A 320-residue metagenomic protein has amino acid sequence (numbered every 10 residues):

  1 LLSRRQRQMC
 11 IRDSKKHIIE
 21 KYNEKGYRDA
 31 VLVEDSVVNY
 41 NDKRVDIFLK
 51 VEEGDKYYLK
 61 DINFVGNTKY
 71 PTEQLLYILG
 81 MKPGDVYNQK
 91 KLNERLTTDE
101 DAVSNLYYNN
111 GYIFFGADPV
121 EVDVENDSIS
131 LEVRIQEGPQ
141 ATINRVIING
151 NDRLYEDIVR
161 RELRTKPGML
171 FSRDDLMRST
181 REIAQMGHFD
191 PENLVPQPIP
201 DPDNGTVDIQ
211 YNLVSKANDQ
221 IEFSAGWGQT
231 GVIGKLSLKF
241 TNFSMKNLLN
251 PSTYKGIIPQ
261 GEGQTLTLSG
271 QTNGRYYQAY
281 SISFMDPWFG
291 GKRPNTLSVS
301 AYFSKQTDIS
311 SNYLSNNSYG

Functional and structural regions predicted by a protein language model:
L1-I11: Single conserved hydrophobic/aromatic residue that forms the stacking wall/gate of nucleotide- or nucleobase-binding
K15-I19, T72, L76-L79, N93-S104 (+5 more regions): Extracytoplasmic/secreted envelope proteins and their assembly/folding machinery, especially bacterial periplasmic
N23-D46, V51-N63, Y87, Y112-V122 (+2 more regions): Interfacial loop/beta elements and low-complexity acidic/Ser/Thr-rich segments of macromolecular assembly/processing
N23-N39, N109-D123, M169-D174, R181 (+1 more regions): Short, well-structured beta-strand/strand-turn elements
Y40-I47, V124-L131, P202-D208: A short, glycine/Asx- and small/polar-enriched loop/turn that sits immediately N-terminal to a beta-strand
I47-K56, E132-Q140, I209-K216: Conserved "repeat-terminator" motif of extracellular CCP/Sushi domains
R153, M169-G320: Gram-negative/organellar outer-membrane beta-barrel architecture
